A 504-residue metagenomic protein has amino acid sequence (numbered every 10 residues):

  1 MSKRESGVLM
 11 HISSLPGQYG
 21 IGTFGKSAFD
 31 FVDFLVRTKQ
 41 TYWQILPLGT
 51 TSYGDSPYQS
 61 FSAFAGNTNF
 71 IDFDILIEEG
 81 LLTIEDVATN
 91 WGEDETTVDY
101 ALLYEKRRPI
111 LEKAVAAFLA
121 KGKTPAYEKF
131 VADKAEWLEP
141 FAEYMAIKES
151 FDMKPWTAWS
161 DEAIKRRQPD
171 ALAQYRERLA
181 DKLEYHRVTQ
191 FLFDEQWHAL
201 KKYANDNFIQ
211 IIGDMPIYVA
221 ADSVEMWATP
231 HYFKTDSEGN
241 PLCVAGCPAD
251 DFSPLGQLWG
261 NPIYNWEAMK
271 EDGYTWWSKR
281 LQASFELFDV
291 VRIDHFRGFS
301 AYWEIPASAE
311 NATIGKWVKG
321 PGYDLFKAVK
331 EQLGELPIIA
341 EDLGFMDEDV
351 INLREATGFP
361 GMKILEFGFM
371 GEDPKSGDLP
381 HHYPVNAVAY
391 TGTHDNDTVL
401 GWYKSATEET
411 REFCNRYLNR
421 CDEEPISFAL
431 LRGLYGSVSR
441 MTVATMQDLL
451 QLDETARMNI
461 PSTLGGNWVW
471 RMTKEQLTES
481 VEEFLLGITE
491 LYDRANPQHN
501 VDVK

Functional and structural regions predicted by a protein language model:
M1-S13, F29: N-terminal regions that are enriched for targeting/export leaders and immediately downstream pro/stem segments
S2, H11, D55-Q190, V219-V443 (+2 more regions): Alpha-amylase-like alpha-glycosidases and glucanotransferases acting on alpha-linked glucans and related
K26-D33, E195-Y203, W277-K279, I426-L430: Short alpha-helical segments and helix-capping/turn motifs at coil-helix boundaries
K26-T51, L287-F288: Catalytic domains of carbohydrate-active enzymes, especially glycoside hydrolases
V36, W197-N205, K330, R354-E355: Surface-exposed amphipathic alpha-helices with a cationic face
H186-V219: Conserved, well-ordered alpha-helix/loop/beta-strand core segments that scaffold catalytic motifs
Q451-V503: Structured C-terminal cap/extension of enzyme domains
